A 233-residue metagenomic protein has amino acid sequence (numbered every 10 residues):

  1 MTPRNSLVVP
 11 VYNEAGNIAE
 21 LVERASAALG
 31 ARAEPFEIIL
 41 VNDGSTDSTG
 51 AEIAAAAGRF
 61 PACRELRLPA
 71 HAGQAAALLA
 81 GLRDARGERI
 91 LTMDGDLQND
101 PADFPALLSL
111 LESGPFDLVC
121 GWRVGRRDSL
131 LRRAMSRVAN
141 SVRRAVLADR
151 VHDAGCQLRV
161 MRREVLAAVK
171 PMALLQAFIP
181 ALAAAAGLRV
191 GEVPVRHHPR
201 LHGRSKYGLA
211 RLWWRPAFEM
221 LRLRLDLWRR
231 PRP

Functional and structural regions predicted by a protein language model:
M1-S129, E164, A168, A184-E192: Structured catalytic core of nucleotide-sugar glycosyltransferases
L68-D84, P101-A177, L182, H198-P231: Acceptor/aglycone-binding surface of glycosyltransferases and processive sugar-polymer synthases
